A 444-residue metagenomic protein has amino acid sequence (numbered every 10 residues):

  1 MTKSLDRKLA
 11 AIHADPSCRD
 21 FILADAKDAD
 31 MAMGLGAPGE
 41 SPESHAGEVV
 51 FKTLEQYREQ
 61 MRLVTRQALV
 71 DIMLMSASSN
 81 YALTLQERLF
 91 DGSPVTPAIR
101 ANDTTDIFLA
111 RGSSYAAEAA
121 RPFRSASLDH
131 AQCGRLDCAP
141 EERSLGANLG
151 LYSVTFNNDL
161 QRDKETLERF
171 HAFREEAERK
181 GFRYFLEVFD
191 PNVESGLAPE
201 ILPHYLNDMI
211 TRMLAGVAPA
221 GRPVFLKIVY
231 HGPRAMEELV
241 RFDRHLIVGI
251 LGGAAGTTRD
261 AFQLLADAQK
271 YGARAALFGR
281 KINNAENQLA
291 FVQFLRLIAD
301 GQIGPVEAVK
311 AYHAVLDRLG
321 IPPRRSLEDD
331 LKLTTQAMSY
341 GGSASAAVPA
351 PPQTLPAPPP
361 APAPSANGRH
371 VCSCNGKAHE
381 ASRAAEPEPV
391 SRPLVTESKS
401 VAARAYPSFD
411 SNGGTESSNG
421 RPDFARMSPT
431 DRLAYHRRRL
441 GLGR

Functional and structural regions predicted by a protein language model:
M1-N158, H313-L316: Alpha/beta catalytic barrel-like cores
D25-K27, S76-A77, I99-D103, F156 (+4 more regions): A cross-domain feature marking catalytic cores of carbohydrate-active enzymes and several ubiquitous metabolic/repair
S41, L54-A68, E87-G92, S113-L151 (+3 more regions): Alpha/beta enzyme core
M73, L226, A276-L277: Hydrophobic residues within beta-strands of alpha/beta enzymes
G253-A255, Y271-Q288: Glycine-rich phosphate-binding active-site loops on the catalytic face of alpha/beta enzymes
Q269, N283-L333: C-terminal helical cap(s) of enzyme catalytic domains, especially alpha/beta-barrels
L331-N412: Long, low-complexity intrinsically disordered regions
G413-R444: Terminal short linear interaction segments
